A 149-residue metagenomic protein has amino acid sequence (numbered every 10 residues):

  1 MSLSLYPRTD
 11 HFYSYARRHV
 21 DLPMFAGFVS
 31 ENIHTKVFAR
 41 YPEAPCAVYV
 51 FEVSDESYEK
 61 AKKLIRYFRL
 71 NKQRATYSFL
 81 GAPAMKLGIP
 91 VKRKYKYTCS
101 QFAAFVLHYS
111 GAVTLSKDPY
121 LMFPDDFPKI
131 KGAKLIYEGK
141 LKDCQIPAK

Functional and structural regions predicted by a protein language model:
M1-F51, P83-P90: Glycine-rich catalytic cores of cysteine/serine-nucleophile enzymes that process amide/ester linkages in cell-envelope
L3-L5, K62, R66, A104: Residues within alpha-helical segments
P7, V53-E56, D126, C144: Short linear motifs in intrinsically disordered/low-complexity regions
D21, F25, S57-A61, C99-F102: Amphipathic alpha-helical interface surfaces
F25-S30, A61-L64, K129: Surface-exposed beta-strand edges and their flanking turn/coil or helix-capping segments
H34-P42, D55-A82: A structural motif
V50-E59, R93-K96: Generic detection of long, well-ordered alpha-helical segments
Y67, N71-K149: Activation targets extended, charge/polar-rich intrinsically disordered C-terminal tails
